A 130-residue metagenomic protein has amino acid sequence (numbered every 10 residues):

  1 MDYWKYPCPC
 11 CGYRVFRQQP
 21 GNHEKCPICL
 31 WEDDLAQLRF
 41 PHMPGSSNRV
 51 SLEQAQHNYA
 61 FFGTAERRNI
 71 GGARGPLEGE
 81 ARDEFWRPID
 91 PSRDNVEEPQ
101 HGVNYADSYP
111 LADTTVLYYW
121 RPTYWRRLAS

Functional and structural regions predicted by a protein language model:
D2-Y3, P9: Beta-strand/loop-alpha-helix module characteristic of Rossmann-like adenine-cofactor folds
K5-Y6, H23: Residues immediately within or flanking Cys/His clusters that coordinate Zn2+ in small zinc-binding modules
C8-C11, C26-C29: Short cysteine-rich clusters marking metal-coordination/redox-active sites
V15-F16, L30-D33: Cys/His-rich microdomains that often coordinate metals
R17-E24: Short linker/helix segments within small regulatory modules
E32-T64: Short metal-binding segments enriched for Cys and/or His
F61-S130: Long, contiguous alpha-helical scaffold regions
